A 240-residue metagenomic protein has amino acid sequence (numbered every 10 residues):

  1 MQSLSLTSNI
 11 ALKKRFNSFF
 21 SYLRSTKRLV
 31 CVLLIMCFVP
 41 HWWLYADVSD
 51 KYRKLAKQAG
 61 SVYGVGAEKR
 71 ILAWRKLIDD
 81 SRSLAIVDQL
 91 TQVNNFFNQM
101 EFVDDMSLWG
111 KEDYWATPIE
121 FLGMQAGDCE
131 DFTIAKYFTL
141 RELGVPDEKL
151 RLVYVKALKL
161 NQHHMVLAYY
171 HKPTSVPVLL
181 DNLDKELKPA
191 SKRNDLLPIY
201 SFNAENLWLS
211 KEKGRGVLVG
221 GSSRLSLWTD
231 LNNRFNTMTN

Functional and structural regions predicted by a protein language model:
M1-R24: N-terminal secretory signal peptides that target proteins for export/translocation
Q2, W42-N240: A structural boundary/capping signal
K14-S18, M36, Y200: Short non-domain terminal segments
F19, L33-L34, E142: A periodicity- and composition-biased signal for non-globular, repetitive helical segments
K27-L29: Short alpha-helical elements
C31-P40: Bacterial N-terminal signal peptides
